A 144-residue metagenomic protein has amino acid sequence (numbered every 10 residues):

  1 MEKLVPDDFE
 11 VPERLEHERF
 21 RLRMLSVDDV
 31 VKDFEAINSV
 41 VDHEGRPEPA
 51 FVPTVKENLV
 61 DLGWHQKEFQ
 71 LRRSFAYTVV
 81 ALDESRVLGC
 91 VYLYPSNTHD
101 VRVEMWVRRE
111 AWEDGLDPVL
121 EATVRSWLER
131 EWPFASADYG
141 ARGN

Functional and structural regions predicted by a protein language model:
M1-A111, A122-N144: GNAT-family acyltransferases
G115-L116: Terminal recognition/anchoring or ligand-binding modules at protein termini
